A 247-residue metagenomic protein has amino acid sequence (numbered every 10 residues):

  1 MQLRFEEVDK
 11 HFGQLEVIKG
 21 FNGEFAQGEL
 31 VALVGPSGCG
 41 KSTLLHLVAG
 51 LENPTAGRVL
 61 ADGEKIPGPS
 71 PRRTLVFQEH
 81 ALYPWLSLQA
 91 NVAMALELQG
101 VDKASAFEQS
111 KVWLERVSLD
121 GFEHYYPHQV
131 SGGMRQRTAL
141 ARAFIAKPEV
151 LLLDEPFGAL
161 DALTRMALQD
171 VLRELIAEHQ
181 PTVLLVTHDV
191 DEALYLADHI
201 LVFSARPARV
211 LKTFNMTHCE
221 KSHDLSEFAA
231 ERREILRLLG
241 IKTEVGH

Functional and structural regions predicted by a protein language model:
V34-P36: The feature captures the beta-strand-to-loop junction immediately N-terminal to the Walker
A49: Helix-to-loop junction immediately C-terminal to a conserved catalytic motif
G57-P69: Conserved ABC transporter NBD signature motif
V76, L140: Hydrophobic anchor residue at the start of the ABC signature
Q89-E97, F107, K111, N215: Short helical segment in ABC ATPase nucleotide-binding domains corresponding to the A-loop/adjacent helical element
Y125-H128, A146: Conserved signature/switch motifs of ABC ATPase nucleotide-binding domains
L151-D154: Catalytic Walker B motif of ABC-type/P-loop ATPase nucleotide-binding domains
